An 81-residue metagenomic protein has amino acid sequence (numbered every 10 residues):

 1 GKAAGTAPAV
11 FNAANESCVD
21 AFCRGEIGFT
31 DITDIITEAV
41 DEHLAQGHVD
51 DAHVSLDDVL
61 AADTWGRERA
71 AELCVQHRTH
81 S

Functional and structural regions predicted by a protein language model:
G1-S81: Catalytic, metal-anchored helix/loop core of enzyme active sites in primary metabolism
